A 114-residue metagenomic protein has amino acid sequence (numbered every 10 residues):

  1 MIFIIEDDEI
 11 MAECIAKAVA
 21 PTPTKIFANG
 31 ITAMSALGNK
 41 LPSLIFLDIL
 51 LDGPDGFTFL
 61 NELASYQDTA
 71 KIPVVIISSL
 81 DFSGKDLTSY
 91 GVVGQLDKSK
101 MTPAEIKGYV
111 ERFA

Functional and structural regions predicted by a protein language model:
E6-D7, S79: Acidic di-acidic motifs
D8-I26: Two-component/phosphorelay signaling modules centered on CheY-like receiver
I26-L44, E105: Acidic, metal-coordinating helix/loop segments flanking the phosphotransfer/catalytic sites of two-component signaling
N29, D55-T58: Acidic catalytic/metal-coordinating carboxylates
D48: Active-site residues of response regulator receiver
D52: The feature encodes the CheY-like receiver
F57-A70: Short amphipathic alpha-helix used as the core "switch/output" element in two-component signaling
T58, L80-G108: Alpha4 helix (beta4-alpha4-beta5 surface) of REC/receiver domains from two-component response regulators
